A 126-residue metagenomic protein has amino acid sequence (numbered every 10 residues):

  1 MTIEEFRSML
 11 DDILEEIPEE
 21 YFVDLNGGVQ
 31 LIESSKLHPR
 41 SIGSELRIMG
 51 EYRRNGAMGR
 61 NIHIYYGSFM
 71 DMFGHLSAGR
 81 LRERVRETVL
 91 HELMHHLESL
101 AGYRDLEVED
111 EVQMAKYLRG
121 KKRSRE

Functional and structural regions predicted by a protein language model:
T2, E33, E107-D110: Serine/threonine-rich low-complexity intrinsically disordered regions
I3-R7: Phosphate/ribose-recognition catalytic cores of enzymes acting on nucleotide-derived substrates
D11-G67: Auxiliary, metal-adjacent structural segments of Zn-dependent hydrolase domains
E16, E20, T88, E92 (+1 more regions): Short alpha-helical functional segments enriched in proximate histidine and acidic residues
S44, G56-N61, L90-M94, K116-Y117 (+1 more regions): Short, surface-exposed, polar/charged, turn-prone segments marking secondary-structure boundaries
G67-F69, G79-E87, H96-E126: Post-HEXXH active-site segment of zinc metalloproteases
G74-S77: Short acidic, glycine/proline-rich loop/turn micro-motifs
